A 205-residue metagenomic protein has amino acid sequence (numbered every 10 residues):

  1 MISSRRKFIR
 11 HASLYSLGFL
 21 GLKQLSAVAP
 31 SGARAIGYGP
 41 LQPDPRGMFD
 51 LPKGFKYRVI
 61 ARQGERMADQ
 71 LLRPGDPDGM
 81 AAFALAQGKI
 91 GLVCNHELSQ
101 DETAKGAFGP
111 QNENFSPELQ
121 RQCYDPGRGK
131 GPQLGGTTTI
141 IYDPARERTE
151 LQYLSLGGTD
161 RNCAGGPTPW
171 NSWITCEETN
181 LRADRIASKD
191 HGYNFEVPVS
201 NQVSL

Functional and structural regions predicted by a protein language model:
M1-K7: N-terminal secretory signal peptides
K7-A29: N-terminal export signals
L22-V59: C-terminal segment of N-terminal export signals and the immediately downstream linker at the start of the mature
P45-Q63, Q70-L71, D143-L156, F195-L205: Blade-edge beta-strand/turn elements of extracellular beta-propeller and related beta-sheet repeat scaffolds
R73-A81: Signature of short aromatic-glycine-proline-rich micro-motifs recurring in repeat-based ectodomains
Q87, S99, Q122-Q133, E150-L151 (+2 more regions): Surface loops at the rim/top face of extracytoplasmic beta-rich domains
V93-Y142: Aromatic- and Gly/Pro-rich amphipathic surface segment
